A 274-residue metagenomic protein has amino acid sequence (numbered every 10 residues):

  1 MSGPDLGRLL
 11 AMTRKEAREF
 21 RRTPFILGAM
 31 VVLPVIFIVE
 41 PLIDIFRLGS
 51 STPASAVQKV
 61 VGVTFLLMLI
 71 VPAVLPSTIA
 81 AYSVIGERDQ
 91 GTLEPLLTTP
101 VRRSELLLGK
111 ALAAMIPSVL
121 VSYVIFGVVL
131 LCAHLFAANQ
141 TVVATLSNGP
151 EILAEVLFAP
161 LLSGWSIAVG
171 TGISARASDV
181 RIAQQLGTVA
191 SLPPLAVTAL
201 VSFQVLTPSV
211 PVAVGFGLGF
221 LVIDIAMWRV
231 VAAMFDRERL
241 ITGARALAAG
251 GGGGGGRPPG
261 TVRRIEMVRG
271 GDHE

Functional and structural regions predicted by a protein language model:
M1-M30, A244-A249, G255-E274: Aromatic- and glycine-rich beta-strand/loop motifs that create alpha-glucan
F20, S77-L97: Transmembrane helix boundary and interhelical loop/hinge segments in multi-pass membrane proteins
R21-R47, V63-S77, L120, A190-V201 (+2 more regions): Hydrophobic alpha-helical transmembrane segments of multi-pass membrane transport/permease proteins
F46-S50, A138-S147, A175-H273: Terminal transmembrane helical anchor/hairpin motif
F46-V61, V128-V156, P208-S209: Membrane-interfacial helix-loop-helix connectors in multipass membrane proteins
V71, P76, R103-L130: Selective transmembrane-helix segments that form parts of the transport pathway or gating/packing helices in multipass
I79-S83, V143-S191: A structural motif at transmembrane helix-loop-helix junctions in multipass membrane proteins
